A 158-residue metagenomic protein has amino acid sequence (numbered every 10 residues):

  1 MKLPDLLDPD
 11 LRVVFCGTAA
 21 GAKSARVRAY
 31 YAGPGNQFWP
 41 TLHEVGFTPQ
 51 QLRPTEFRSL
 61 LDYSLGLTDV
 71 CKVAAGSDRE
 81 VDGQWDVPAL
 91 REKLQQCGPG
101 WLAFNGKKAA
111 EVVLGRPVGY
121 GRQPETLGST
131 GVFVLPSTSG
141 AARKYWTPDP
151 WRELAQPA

Functional and structural regions predicted by a protein language model:
M1-D8, Q51-L60, E92-L94: Short amphipathic alpha-helices and their capping/turn segments at secondary-structure boundaries
M1-R12, G33-P34, T41, S77-R91 (+1 more regions): C-terminal capping/extension of enzyme domains
R12-T18: Short, hydrophobic/glycine-enriched beta-strand segments
T18, V70-K72, P136-S137: Short loop/turn segments at strand-loop or loop-helix junctions that form parts of catalytic or ligand-binding pockets
G21, K108-E111, S139-A141: Short Gly/Pro-enriched loop/turn and capping motifs at secondary-structure junctions
K23-G83: Short, surface-exposed acidic-centric catalytic microdomains
D62-R116: Internal catalytic-core helix/loop-beta-alpha segment that presents or stabilizes conserved functional determinants
